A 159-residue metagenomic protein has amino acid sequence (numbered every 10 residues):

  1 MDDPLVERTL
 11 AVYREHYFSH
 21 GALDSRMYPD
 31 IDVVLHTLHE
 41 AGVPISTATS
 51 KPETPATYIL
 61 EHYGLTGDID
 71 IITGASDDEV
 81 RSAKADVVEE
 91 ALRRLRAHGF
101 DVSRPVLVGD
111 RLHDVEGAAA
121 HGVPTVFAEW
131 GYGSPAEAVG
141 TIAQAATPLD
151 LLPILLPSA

Functional and structural regions predicted by a protein language model:
M1-R8: Short, charged helix-capping/linker segments at alpha-helix termini
P4, H36-H39, E53, T57-A159: Asp-based, Mg2+/Mn2+-dependent phosphohydrolase catalytic module
E7, E15, S19-T47, E53-T57 (+2 more regions): Short, acidic loop-to-helix structural element flanking the phosphoryl-transfer center in phosphate-processing enzymes
R8-F18, G67-I72: Short, basic/glycine-rich phosphate-binding loops at helix/coil junctions that contact nucleotide phosphates
L10, I31, P148: Short amphipathic alpha-helical/adjacent loop interface patches that line ligand and macromolecule-binding sites
A11-G21, F127, S134: K/E-rich alpha-helical interaction surfaces of small helical-bundle regulatory domains
T47-A48, G109: Small/polar loops that bind or transfer phosphate-bearing groups
